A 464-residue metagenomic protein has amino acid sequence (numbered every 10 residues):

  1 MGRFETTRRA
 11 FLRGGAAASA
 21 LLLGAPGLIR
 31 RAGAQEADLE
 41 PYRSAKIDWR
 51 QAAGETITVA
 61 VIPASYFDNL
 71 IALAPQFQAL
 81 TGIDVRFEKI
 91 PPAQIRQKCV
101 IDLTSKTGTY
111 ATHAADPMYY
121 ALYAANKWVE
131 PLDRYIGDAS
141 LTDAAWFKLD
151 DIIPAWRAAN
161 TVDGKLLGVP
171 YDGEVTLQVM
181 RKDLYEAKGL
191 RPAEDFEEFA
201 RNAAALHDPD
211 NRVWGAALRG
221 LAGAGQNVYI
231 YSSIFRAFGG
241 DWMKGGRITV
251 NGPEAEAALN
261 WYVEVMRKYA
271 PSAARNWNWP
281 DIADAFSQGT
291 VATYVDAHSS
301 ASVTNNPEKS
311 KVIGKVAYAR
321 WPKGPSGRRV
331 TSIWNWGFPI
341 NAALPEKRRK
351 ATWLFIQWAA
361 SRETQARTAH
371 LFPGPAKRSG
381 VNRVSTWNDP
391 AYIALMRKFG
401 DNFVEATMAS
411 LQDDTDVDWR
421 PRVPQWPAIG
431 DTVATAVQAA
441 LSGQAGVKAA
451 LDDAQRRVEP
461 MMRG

Functional and structural regions predicted by a protein language model:
R3-F4, A10-R31: N-terminal export signals
Q35-Q51, P117-V175, N227, K315-A319 (+3 more regions): Hinge/lid segment of periplasmic solute-binding proteins
D48-G54, D133-D151, G220-L221, A237-A258 (+4 more regions): Short, solvent-exposed loop/beta-turn-alpha elements that line the ligand-binding surface or hinge of extracytoplasmic
S65, E88-K89, T161, R397-R457: C-terminal capping/gating helix-and-loop segments adjacent to ligand/active sites or protein-protein/ligand interfaces
P75-I152, D183-E194, G289-T293, E308-K311: Extracytoplasmic "Venus flytrap"/periplasmic binding protein-like
R157-Y171, T176, A200-I248, V291: Extracytoplasmic/periplasmic solute-binding protein
A203-P209, G245-N276, A317, W321: Glycine-centered hinge/linker elements that transmit conformational signals in sensory and ligand-binding systems
S299-V312, G324-T432: C-terminal lobe and pocket-closing loops of periplasmic/extracytoplasmic Venus-flytrap solute-binding proteins
